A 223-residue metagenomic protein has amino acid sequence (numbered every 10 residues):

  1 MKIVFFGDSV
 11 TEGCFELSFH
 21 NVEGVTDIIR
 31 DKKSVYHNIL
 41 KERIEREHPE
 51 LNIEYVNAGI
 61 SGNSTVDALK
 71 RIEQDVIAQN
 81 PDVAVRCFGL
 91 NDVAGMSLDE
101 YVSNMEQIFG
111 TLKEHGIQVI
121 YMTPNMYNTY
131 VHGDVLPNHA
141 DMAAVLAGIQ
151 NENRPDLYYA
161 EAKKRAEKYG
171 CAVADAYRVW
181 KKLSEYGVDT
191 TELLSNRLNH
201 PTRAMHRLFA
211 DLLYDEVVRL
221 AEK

Functional and structural regions predicted by a protein language model:
M1-A58, R71-N80: Serine-esterase "nucleophile elbow" of acetyl-processing enzymes
I39-E54, D67-K223: Alpha-helical cap/lid subdomain in secreted, periplasmic, or secretory-pathway luminal O-acyl-processing enzymes
G62: Histidine-bearing beta->alpha loop at or near hydrolase active sites
